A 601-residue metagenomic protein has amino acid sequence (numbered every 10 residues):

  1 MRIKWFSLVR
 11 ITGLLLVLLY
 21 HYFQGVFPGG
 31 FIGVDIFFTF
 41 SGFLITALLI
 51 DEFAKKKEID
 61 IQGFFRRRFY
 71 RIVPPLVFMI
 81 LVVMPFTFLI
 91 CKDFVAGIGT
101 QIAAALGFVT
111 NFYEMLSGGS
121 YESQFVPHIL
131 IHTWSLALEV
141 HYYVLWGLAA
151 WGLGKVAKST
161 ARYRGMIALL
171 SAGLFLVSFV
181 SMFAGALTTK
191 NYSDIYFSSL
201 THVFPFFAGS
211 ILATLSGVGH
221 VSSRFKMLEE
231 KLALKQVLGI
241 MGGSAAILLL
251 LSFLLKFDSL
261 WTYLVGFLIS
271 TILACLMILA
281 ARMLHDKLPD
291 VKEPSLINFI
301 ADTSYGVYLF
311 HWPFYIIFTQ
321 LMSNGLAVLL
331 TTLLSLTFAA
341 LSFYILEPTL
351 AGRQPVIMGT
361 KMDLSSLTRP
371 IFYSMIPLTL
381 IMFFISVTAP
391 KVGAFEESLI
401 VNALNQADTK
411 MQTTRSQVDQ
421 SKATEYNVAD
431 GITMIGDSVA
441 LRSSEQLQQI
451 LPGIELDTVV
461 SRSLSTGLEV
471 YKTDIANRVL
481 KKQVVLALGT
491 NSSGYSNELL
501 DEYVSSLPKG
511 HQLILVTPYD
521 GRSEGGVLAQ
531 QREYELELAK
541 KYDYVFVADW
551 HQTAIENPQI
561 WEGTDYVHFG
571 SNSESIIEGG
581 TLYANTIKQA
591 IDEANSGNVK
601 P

Functional and structural regions predicted by a protein language model:
R2-F6, T12-T133, L138-V307, W312-P348 (+3 more regions): Hydrophobic membrane-embedded alpha-helices and membrane-water interface caps/short interhelical or interfacial loops
T39, I435-G436, A487, V516: Short hydrophobic segments within beta-strands
M241-G242, I432, V484, Q512-L513 (+1 more regions): Hydrophobic/aromatic residues located in beta-strands of well-ordered beta-sheets within soluble catalytic
P294, L451, L507-G510, Y542: Acidic-histidine catalytic/liganding microenvironments
P348-K482, S493, G521-Q530, E537 (+3 more regions): Extracellular/periplasmic envelope-modification machinery, especially enzymes that add or remove acyl/ester groups on
Q483-E498, S506-K509, I514-V516: Mid-length scaffold segments of soluble, non-membrane domains
S496-V504, V527-Y534: Charged helix-capping and loop-helix junction motifs
